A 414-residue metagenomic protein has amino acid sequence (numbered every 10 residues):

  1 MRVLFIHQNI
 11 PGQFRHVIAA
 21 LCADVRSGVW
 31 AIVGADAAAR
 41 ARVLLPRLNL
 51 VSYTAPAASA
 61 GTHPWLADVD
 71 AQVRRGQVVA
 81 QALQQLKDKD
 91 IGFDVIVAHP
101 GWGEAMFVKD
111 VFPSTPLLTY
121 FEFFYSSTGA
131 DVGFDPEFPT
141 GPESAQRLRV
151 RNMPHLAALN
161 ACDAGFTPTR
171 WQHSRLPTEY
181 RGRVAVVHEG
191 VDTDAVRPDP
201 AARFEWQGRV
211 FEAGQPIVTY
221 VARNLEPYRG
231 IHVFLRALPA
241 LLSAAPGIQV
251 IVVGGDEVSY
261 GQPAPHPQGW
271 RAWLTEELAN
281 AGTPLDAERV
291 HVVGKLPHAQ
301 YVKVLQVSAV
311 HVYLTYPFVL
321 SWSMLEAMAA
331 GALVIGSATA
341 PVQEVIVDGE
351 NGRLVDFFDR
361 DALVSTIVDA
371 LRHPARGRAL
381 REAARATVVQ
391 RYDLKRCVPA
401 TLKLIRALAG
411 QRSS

Functional and structural regions predicted by a protein language model:
M1-V51: N-terminal subdomain of nucleotide-sugar transferases
A57-L66, T115-M153, D194, P198-D199 (+1 more regions): Acceptor-binding helix/loop patch of EC 2.4 sugar-transfer enzymes, predominantly nucleotide-sugar-dependent
Q207-R229, L235-A240, V250-I251: Conserved donor-binding/catalytic core segment of Leloir-type glycosyltransferases
V258, Q262-K295, A299: Nucleotide-activated donor-binding/catalytic signature segment of Leloir-type glycosyltransferases, i.e., the conserved
Y316: Aromatic "clamp/platform" in nucleotide-sugar-dependent glycosyltransferases that forms part of the donor/acceptor
L333-G336, I346: Short hydrophobic beta-strand element within catalytic cores of glycosyltransferases and related nucleotide-activated
D348-G349, R353-R360, D369-A375: Conserved acidic donor-binding segment of nucleotide-sugar-dependent glycosyltransferases
A362, D369, R376-R391, C397-K403: A short, well-ordered alpha-helix in the C-terminal region of glycosyltransferases
